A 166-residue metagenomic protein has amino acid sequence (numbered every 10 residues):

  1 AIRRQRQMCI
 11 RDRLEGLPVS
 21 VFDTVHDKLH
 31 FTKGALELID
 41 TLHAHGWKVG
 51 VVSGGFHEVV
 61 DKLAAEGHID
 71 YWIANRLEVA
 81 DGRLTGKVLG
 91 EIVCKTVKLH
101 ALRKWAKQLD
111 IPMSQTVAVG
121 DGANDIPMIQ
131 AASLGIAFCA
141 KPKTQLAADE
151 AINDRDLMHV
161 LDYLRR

Functional and structural regions predicted by a protein language model:
A1-I10: Single conserved hydrophobic/aromatic residue that forms the stacking wall/gate of nucleotide- or nucleobase-binding
L17-R166: C-terminal cap/substrate-recognition subdomain and adjoining C-terminal extension of metal-dependent phosphatase-like
